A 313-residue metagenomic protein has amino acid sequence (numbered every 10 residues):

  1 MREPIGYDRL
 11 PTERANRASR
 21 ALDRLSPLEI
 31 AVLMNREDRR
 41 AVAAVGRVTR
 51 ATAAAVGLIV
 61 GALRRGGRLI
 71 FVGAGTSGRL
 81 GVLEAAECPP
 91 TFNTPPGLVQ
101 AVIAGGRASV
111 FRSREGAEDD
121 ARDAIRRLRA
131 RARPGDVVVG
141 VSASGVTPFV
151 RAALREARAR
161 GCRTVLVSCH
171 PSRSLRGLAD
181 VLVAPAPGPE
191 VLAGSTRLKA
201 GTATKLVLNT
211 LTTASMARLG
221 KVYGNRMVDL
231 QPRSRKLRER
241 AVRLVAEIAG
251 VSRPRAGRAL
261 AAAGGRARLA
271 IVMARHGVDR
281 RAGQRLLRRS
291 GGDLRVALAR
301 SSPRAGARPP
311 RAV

Functional and structural regions predicted by a protein language model:
M1-A44, V48: Cofactor-/ligand-binding subdomain signature composed of acidic, glycine-rich, tryptophan-containing flexible loops
T12-E13, L33-A41, A101-R112, Y223 (+2 more regions): Gly-rich Lys/Arg/Thr-decorated short loops/hinges at beta-loop-alpha junctions or inter-strand turns that position
R47-A62: A short, well-structured juxtamembrane/interface segment
R50, A54, P148, T202 (+3 more regions): Charged, alpha-helix-enriched surfaces in structured cytosolic catalytic cores of large nucleotide-utilizing machines
A62-L63, A157: A generic structural signal for well-ordered alpha-helical segments
L69-V207, T212-L219: Glycine-rich phosphate-binding loops that contact phosphosugars or nucleotide phosphates
T210, S215-V313: Short, amphipathic alpha-helical interaction segments embedded in low-complexity terminal/linker regions of eukaryotic
